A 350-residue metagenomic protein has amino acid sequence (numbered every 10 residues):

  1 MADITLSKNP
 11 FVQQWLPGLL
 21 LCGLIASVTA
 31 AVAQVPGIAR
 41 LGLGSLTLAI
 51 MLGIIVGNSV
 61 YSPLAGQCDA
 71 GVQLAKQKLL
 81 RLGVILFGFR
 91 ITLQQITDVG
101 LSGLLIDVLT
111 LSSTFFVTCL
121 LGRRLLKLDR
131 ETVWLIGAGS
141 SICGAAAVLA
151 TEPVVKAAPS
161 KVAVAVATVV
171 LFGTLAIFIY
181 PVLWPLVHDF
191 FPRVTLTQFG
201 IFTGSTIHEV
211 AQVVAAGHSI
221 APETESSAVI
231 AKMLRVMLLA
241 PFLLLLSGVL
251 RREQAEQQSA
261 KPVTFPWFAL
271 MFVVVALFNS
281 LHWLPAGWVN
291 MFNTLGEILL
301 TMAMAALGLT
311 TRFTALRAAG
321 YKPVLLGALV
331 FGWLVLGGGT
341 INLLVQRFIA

Functional and structural regions predicted by a protein language model:
A2-L74, F87-Q95, P241-E297, A303-A315 (+2 more regions): Structural signature of multi-pass alpha-helical membrane transport proteins
W15-L19, C68-L82, L104-L105, D129-S140 (+4 more regions): Cytoplasmic-side transmembrane-helix entry/capping segments in multi-pass membrane proteins
L19-L21, L74-K76, L82, F87 (+4 more regions): Entry/N-cap segments of selected transmembrane alpha helices and their immediately preceding amphipathic helices
C22-S27, M51-G53, K76-G88, T110 (+6 more regions): Small-residue-rich segments of transmembrane alpha-helices in multi-pass membrane proteins, especially helix faces
Q34-P36, L93-S102, P185-Q198, H218-S227 (+1 more regions): Helix-coil boundary and interhelical linker segments in multi-pass alpha-helical membrane proteins
A39-I55, Q77, V99-S113, G137-S140 (+3 more regions): Structural signature of hydrophobic alpha-helical transmembrane segments
L128-A176, L196-A221, L295: Alpha-helical membrane segments and immediately flanking helix-loop junctions that form or couple to the substrate/ion
G217-Q258: Oxyanion-binding "anion nests"
